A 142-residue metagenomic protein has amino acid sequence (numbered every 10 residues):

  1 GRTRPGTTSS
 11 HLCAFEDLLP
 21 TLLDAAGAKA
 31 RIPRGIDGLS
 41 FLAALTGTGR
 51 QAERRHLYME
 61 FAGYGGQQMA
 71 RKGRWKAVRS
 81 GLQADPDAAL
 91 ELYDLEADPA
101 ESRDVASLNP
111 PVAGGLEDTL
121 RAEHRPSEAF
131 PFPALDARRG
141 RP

Functional and structural regions predicted by a protein language model:
R2-T7, H11-L19, L23-L95, P126-F130 (+1 more regions): C-terminal cap/loop subdomain of S1 sulfatases and analogous C-terminal strand-loop tails that border
P20, D24, G114, D118-A122: A broad, structural surface signal
T21, E101-D104: A general alpha-helix detector
D98: Intrinsically disordered, low-complexity polar regions and short flexible loop motifs
R103-P111: Active-site-proximal N-terminal segment of extracellular/periplasmic enzymes that hydrolyze or transfer
D104, H124, A137-P142: Extracellular/periplasmic ectodomains of large secreted or surface enzymes and adhesion receptors
E117-D136: Charge-dense polyanion-binding interfaces
